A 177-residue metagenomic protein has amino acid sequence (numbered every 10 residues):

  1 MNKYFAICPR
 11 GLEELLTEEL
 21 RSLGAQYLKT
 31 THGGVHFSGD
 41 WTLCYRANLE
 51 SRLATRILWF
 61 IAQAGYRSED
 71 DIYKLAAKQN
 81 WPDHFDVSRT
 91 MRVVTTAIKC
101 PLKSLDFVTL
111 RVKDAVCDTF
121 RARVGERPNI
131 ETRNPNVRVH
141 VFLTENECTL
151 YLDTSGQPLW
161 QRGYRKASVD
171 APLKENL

Functional and structural regions predicted by a protein language model:
N2-V137, E145, T154-S168: Accessory substrate-recognition/RNA-binding modules or partner subunits associated with SAM-dependent
R165-L177: Conserved SAM-binding loop and adjacent beta-strand
